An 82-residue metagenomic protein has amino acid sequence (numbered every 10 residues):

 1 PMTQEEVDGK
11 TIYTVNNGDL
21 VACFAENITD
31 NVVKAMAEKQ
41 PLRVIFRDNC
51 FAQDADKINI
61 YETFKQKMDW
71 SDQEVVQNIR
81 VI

Functional and structural regions predicted by a protein language model:
P1-I82: Accessory, often C-terminal, charged low-complexity segments
